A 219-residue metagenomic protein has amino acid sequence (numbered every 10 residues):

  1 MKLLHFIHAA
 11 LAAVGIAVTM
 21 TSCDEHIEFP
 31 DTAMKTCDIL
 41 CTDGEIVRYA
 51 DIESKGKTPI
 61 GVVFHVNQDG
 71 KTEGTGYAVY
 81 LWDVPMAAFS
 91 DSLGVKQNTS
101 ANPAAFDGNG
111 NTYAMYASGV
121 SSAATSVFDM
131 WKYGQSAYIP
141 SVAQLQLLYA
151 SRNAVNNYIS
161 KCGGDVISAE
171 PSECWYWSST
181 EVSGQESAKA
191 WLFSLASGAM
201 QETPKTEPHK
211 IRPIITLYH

Functional and structural regions predicted by a protein language model:
M1-A10: Bacterial N-terminal signal peptides that target proteins for export
V18-S22: C-terminal motif of bacterial Sec signal peptides marking the signal peptidase cleavage site
C23-Y133, K205-H219: Short, compositionally biased
V79, I139-P140: Short hydrophobic beta-strand that contains or immediately precedes a catalytic carboxylate
A117, A123-S136, V142-S194: An exposed tryptophan-centered "aromatic clamp" motif
S197-P204: Carbohydrate-recognition loop of C-type lectin domains
